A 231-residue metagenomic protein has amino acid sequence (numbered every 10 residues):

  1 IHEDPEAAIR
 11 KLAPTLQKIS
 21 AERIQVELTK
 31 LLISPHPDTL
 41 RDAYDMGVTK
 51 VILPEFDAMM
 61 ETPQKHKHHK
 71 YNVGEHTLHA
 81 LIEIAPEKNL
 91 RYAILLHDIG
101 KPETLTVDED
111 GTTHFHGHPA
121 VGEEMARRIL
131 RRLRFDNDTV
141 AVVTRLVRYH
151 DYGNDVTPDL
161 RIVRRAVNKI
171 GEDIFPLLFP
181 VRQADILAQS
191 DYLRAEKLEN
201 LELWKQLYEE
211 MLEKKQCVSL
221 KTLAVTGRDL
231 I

Functional and structural regions predicted by a protein language model:
I1, R128, R132, A188-I231: Charged substrate- and nucleic-acid-binding regions of tRNA-handling and nucleotidyl-transfer enzymes, centered on
I1-L95, I99-G117, V121-D138, G153 (+1 more regions): Glycine- and charge-enriched loop/helix tracts that form the active or gating conduit in phosphate/cation-handling
D4-K11, R23, E27, D38-T39 (+6 more regions): Exposed alpha-helical structural elements
Q64-G74, L78-I82, F135-A195: Histidine/acidic-rich helix-loop-helix segments that form or flank divalent-metal centers in metalloenzyme catalytic
E87-R91, T144, E172-V181, E199 (+1 more regions): Active-site lining segments that contact anionic ligands and/or coordinate catalytic metals
G100, D185, D229: A broadly conserved detector of short glycine/acidic/proline-rich loop/turn motifs that flank catalytic sites and bind
D110-G111, H116-G117, D159-L160, A166 (+1 more regions): Short leucine-rich amphipathic alpha-helices used at interfaces
